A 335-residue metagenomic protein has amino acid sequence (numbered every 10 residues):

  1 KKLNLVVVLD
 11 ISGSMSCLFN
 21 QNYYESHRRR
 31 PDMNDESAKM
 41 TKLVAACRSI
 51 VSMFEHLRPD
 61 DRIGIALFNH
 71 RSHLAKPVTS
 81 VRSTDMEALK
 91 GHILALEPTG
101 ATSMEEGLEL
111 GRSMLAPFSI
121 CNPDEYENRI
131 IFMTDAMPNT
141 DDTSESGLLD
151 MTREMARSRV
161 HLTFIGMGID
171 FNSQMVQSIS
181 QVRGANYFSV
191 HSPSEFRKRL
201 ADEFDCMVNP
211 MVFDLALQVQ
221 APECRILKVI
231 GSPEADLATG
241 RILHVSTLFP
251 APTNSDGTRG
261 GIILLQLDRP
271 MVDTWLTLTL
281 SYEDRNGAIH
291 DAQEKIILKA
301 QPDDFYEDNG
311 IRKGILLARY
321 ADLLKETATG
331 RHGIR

Functional and structural regions predicted by a protein language model:
K1-A216, P270-V272: Exposed acidic/Ser/Thr-rich ligand/metal-binding surfaces
K1-L5, V190, S194, N209-R335: An acidic, Ser/Thr-enriched
